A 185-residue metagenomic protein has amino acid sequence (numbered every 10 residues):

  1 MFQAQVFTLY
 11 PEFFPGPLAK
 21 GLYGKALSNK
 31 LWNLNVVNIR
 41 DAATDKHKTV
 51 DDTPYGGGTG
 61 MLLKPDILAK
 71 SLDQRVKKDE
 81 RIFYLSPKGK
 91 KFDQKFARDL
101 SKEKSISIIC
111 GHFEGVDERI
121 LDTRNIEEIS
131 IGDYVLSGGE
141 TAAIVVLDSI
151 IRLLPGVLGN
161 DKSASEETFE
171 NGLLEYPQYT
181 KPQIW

Functional and structural regions predicted by a protein language model:
M1-D73: N-terminal nucleotide/polyanion-binding subdomain common to many enzyme families
Q5-F7, N35-V37, F83, I106-I108 (+1 more regions): Hydrophobic/aromatic beta-strand patches that form the interior of the parallel beta-sheet core in alpha/beta enzyme
G21-K25, R98-K102, T123-R124: Short, solvent-exposed amphipathic alpha-helical segments in soluble enzyme and RNA/protein-processing domains
R40-D45, K90, V135-G138: A short acidic, often aromatic-flanked loop/helix-cap motif at beta-alpha or helix-coil junctions that lines enzyme
L62-H112: S-adenosyl-L-methionine/SAH cofactor-binding core of RNA-modifying enzymes
I120-K162, E167: Structured adenosyl-cofactor binding patch, chiefly the S-adenosyl-L-methionine
F169-W185: Long, charged alpha-helical interface segments
